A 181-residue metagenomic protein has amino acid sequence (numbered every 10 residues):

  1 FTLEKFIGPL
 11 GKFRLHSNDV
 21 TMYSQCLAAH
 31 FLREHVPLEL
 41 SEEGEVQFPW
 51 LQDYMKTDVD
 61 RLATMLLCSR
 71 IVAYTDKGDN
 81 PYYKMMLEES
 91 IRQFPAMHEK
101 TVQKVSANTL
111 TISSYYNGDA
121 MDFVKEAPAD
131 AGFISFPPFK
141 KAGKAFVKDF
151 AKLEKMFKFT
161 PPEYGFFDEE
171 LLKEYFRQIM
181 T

Functional and structural regions predicted by a protein language model:
F1-K12: Conserved SAM-binding loop of SAM-dependent methyltransferases across substrates and taxa, primarily the Class I
E4, Q25, F123-K125: Short, well-ordered alpha-helical microsegments
K12, I112, P128-A131: A general structural motif
R14-S114, K140-K158: Class I S-adenosyl-L-methionine-dependent methyltransferase module
N18-D19, Y116-D119, S135-P138, I179-T181: Short His-Asn-centered micro-motif
N117, G165-E169: A conditional alpha-helix N-cap/helix-loop micro-motif detector
A120-E163: Active-site segment flanking the S-adenosylmethionine/decSAM binding pocket in AdoMet-dependent transferases
D168-T181: Conserved Class I SAM-dependent methyltransferase catalytic core
